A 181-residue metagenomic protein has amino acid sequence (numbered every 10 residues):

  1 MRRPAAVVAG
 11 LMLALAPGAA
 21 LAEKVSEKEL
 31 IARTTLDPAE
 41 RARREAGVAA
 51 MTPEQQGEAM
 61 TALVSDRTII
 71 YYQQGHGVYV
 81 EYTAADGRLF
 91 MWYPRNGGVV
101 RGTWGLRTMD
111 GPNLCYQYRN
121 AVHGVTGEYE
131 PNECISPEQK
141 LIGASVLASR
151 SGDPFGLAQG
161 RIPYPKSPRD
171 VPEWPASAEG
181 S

Functional and structural regions predicted by a protein language model:
M1-V8: Bacterial N-terminal signal peptides that target proteins for export
V8-A16: Bacterial N-terminal signal peptides
G18-R101, R107-S181: Lipid interaction determinants
